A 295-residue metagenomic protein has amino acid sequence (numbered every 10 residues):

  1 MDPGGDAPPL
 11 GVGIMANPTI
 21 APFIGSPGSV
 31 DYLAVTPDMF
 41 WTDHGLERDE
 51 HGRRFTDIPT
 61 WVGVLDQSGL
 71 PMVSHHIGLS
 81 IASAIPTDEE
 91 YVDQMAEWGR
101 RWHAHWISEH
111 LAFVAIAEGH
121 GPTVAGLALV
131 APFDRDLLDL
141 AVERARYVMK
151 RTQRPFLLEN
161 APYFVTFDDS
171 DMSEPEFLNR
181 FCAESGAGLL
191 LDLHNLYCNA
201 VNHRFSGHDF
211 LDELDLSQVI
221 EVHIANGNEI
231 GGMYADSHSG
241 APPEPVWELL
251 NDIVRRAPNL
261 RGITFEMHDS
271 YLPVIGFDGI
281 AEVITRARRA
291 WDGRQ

Functional and structural regions predicted by a protein language model:
M1-I24: Boundary/entry segment of secreted carbohydrate-active catalytic domains
P18-D43, R101-W102: Catalytic domains of carbohydrate-active enzymes, especially glycoside hydrolases
F23-S29, E50-S74, E90-H105, V148-R151 (+3 more regions): Acidic (Asp/Glu)-rich catalytic clusters
D31-T36, W106-A112, S217-N228: Non-cysteine beta-strand/loop elements that form the S-adenosyl-L-methionine
L33, I107, F156, D192 (+3 more regions): Conserved, mostly hydrophobic/aromatic
H44-F55, R135, N199-P258, V274: Gly/Pro-rich active-site loop or hairpin
T87-G188: Active-site acidic/histidine proton-transfer and metal-coordination neighborhood in alpha/beta enzyme cores
M149-M233: Acidic/histidine-rich catalytic cores of soluble enzymes
